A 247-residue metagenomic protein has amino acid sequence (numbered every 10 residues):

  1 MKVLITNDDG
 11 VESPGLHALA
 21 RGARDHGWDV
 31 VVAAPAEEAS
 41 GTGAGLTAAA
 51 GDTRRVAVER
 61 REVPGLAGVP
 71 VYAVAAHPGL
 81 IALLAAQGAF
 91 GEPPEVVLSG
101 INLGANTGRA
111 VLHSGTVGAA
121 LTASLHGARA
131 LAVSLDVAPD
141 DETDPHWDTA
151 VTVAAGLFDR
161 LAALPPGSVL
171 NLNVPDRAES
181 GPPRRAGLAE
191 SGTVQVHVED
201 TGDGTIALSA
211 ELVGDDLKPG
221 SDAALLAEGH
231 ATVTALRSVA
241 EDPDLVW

Functional and structural regions predicted by a protein language model:
V3-T6, S13-G15, L19-P93: A cross-family phosphate/adenosyl-ligand binding-site feature
D9, E38, H77-P78, N102-A105 (+2 more regions): Short glycine-rich anion-binding loops that position phosphate/pyrophosphate groups of nucleotides and phosphorylated
G22, A119-S124: Hydrophobic/aromatic ligand-binding patch that stacks against planar heteroaromatic rings of cofactors or nucleotides
V31-A33, Y72, R129-V133, L170-L172: Hydrophobic/aromatic beta-strand patches that form the interior of the parallel beta-sheet core in alpha/beta enzyme
G41, P145-W247: Electrostatically charged, flexible surface regions
V96: Short, Asp-centered acidic motifs that coordinate Mg2+ and/or phosphate in catalytic or ligand-binding sites
A105-S114: Glycine/threonine-rich flexible loop motifs
S124-T149: Glycine-rich phosphate/pyrophosphate-binding loops and their adjacent beta-strand/loop elements at enzyme active sites
